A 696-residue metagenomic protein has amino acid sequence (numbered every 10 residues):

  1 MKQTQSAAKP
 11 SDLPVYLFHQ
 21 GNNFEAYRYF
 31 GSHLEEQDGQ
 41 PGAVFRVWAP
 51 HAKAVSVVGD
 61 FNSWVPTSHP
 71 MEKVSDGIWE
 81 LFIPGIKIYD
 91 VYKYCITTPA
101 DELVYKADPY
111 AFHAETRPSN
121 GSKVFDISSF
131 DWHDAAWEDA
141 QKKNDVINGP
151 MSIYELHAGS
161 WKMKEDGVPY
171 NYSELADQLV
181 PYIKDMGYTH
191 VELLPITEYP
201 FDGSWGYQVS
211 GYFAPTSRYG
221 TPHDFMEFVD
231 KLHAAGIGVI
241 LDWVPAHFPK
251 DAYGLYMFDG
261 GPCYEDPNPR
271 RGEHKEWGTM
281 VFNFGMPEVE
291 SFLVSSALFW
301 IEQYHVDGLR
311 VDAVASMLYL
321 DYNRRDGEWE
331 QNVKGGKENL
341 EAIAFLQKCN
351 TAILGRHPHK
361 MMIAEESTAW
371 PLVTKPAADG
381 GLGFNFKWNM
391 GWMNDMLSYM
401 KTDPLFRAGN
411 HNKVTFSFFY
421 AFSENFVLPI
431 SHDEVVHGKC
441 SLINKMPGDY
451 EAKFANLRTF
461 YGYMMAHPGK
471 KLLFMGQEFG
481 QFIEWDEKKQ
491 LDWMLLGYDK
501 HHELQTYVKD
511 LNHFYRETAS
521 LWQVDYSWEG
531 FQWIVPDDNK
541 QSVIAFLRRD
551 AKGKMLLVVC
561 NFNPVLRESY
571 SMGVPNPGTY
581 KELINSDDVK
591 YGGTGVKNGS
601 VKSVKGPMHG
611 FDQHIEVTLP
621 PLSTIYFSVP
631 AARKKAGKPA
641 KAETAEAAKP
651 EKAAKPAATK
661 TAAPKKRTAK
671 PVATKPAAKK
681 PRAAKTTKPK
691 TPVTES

Functional and structural regions predicted by a protein language model:
M1-Q40, E72-E155, S160-G167, E174 (+1 more regions): The feature marks proteins involved in alpha-glucan
P41-F45: Structural beta-strand segments of beta-rich domains
V47, Y94, L156, I183 (+13 more regions): Conserved, mostly hydrophobic/aromatic
W48-V55, P575-G578: Short proline/glycine-enriched turn/loop motifs at strand-loop junctions of beta-rich domains
I88-Y92, G599-K635: C-terminal beta-strand-rich structural cap/linker in extracellular carbohydrate-active enzymes
E115, A135-N148, H157-E338, V617: Substrate-binding/active-site clefts of carbohydrate-active enzymes
H305-D307, Y322-K488, L495, R516-D587 (+1 more regions): Conserved alpha/beta catalytic core and glycan-binding cleft of carbohydrate-active enzymes
R633-S696: Intrinsically disordered, polybasic Lys/Arg-rich low-complexity tracts
